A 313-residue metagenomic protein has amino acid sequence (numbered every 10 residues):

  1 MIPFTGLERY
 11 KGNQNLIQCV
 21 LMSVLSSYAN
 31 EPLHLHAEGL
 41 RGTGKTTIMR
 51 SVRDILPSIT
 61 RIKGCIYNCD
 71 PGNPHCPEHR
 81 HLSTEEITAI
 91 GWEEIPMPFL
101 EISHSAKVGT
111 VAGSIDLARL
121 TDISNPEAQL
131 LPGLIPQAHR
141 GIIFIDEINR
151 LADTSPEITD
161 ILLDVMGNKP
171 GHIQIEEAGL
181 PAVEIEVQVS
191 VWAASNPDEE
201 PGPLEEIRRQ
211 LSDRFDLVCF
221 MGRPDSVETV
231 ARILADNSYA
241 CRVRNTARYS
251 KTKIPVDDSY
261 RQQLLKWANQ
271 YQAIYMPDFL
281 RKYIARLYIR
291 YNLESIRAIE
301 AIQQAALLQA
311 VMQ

Functional and structural regions predicted by a protein language model:
I2-R41: Pre-Walker A (pre-P-loop) alpha-helix and adjacent loop at the N terminus of AAA/AAA+ ATPase modules, a conserved
F4-E8, I145-D146, R286-L293: Conserved interaction-surface patches within small, structured recognition/assembly domains
Q14-N15, S155-T159, W192-A194, D225-Q313: Basic, amphipathic alpha-helical bundle interface domains used for macromolecular binding and assembly
S23, L134-P136: Conserved catalytic-core segments of large NTP-driven translation/proteostasis enzymes
V24-Y28, V52-L56, M166, Y288 (+2 more regions): Amphipathic alpha-helical interface segments used for dimerization/assembly
L35-L40, T47, S51-I90, E94-F99 (+2 more regions): Canonical AAA+ ATPase core
